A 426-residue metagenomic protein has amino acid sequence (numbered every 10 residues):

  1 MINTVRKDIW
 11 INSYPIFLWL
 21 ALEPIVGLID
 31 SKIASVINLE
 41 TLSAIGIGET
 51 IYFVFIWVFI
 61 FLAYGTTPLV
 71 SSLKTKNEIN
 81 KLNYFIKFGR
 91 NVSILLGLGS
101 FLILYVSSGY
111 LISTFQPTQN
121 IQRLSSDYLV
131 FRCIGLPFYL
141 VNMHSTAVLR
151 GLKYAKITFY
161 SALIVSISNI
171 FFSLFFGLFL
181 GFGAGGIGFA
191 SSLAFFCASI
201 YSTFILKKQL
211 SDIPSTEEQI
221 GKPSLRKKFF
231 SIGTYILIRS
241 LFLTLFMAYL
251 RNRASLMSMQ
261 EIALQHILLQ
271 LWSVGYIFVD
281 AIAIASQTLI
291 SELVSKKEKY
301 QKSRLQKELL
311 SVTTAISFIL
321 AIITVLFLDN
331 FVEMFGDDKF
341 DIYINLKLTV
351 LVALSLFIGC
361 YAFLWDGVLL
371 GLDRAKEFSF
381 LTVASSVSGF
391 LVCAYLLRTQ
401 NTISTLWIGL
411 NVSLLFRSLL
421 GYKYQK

Functional and structural regions predicted by a protein language model:
M1-I16, V70-G135, F179-T234, I290-S355 (+1 more regions): Short alpha-helical transmembrane segments in multi-pass integral membrane proteins
T4-K32, V36-I37, F53-G65, L69 (+6 more regions): N-terminal transmembrane alpha-helices
I11-S31, F131, N142, V165 (+4 more regions): Transmembrane helical elements of multi-pass membrane transporters/channels
L20-P24, W57, G97, F101 (+10 more regions): Residue-level hotspots within the lipid-embedded alpha helices of multi-pass solute transporters
P24-A44, I112-Q119, F175-G181, L241-V274 (+2 more regions): Helix-terminus/linker motif at the lipid-water interface of multi-pass membrane proteins
S35, S72-T75, G151, L180 (+3 more regions): Membrane-helix boundary and inter-helical linker elements of multi-pass secondary transporters
L42-L102, Y139-K153, I157, Q265-L326 (+2 more regions): Small-residue-rich hydrophobic transmembrane alpha-helices
V148-L174, G185, S192, Y300-T313 (+3 more regions): Alpha-helical transmembrane segments of multi-pass membrane transporters/permeases
